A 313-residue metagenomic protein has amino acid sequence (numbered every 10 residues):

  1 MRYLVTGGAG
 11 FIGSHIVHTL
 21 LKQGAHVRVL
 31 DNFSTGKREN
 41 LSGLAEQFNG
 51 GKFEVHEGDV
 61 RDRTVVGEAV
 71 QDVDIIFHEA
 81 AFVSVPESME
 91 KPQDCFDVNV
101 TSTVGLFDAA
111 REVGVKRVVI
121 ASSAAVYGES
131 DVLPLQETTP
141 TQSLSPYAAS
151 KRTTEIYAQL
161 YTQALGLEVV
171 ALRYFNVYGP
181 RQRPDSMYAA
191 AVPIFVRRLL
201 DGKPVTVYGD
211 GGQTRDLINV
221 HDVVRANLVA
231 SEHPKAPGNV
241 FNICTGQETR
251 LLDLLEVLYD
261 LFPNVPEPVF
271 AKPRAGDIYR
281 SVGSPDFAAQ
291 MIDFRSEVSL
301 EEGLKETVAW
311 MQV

Functional and structural regions predicted by a protein language model:
M1-V177, H221: N-terminal Rossmann-like NAD(P)+-binding domain of SDR-like oxidoreductases, especially those catalyzing
A9-I12, R38, V60, S130 (+7 more regions): Gly/Ser/Thr-rich beta-alpha loop segments that engage phosphate groups in nucleotides
K22, L200-V313: C-terminal substrate-binding subdomain of Rossmann-fold SDR/epimerase-dehydratase oxidoreductases
G36, R61, E90, V98-T101 (+7 more regions): Residue-level signal for the nucleotide or nucleotide-sugar donor/cofactor binding architecture
T153, Y157, Y161, A191 (+2 more regions): Hydrophobic alpha-helix immediately C-terminal to the catalytic Tyr-X-X-X-Lys motif of short-chain
